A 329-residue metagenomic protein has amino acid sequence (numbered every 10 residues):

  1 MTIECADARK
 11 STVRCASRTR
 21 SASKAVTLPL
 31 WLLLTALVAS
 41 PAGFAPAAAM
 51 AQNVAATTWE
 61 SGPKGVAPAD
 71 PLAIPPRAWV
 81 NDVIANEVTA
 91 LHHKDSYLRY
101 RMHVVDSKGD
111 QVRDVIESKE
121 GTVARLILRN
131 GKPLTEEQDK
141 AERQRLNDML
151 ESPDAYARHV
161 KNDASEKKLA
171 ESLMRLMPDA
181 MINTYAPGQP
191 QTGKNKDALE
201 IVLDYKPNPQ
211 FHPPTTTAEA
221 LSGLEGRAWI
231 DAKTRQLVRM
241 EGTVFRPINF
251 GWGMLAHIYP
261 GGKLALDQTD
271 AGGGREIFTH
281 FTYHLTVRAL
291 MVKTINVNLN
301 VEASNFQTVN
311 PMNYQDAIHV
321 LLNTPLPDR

Functional and structural regions predicted by a protein language model:
M1-A25: N-terminal secretory signal peptides that target proteins for export/translocation
T27-G43: Bacterial N-terminal signal peptides
A39-T58: Signal peptide processing junction and immediate N-terminal pro/mature segment of secreted/exported proteins
Q52-E225, K233-V238, T243-G262, D270-G272 (+2 more regions): Structured extracytoplasmic
